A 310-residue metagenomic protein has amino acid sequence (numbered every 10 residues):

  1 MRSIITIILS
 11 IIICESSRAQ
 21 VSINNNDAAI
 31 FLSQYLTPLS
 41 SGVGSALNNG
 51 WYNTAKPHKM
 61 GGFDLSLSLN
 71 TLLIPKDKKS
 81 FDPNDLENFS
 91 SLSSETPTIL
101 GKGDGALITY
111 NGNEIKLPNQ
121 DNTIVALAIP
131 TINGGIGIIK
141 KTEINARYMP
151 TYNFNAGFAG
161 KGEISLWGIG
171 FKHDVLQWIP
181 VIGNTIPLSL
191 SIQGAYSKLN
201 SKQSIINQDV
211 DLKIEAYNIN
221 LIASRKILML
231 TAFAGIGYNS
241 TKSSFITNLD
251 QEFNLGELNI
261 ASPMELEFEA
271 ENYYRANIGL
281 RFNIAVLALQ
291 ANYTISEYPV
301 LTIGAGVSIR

Functional and structural regions predicted by a protein language model:
M1-I23: Bacterial Sec-dependent N-terminal signal peptides
V21-G42, T71-I108, N200-L287: Outer-membrane beta-barrel transmembrane domain signature
T54-G61, K76, L176-L190, L228-M229: Short loop/turn motifs that connect adjacent beta-strands in outer-membrane beta-barrel proteins
T54-K56, L67, I132-I138, I169-H173 (+5 more regions): Residues on the lipid-exposed face of transmembrane beta-strands in outer-membrane beta-barrel proteins
H58, G101, L107, E114-A156 (+3 more regions): Glycine- and aromatic-enriched membrane insertion/assembly motifs of diderm outer-membrane and organelle channel
K59-G61, V125-P130, K161-I169, D211-Y217 (+3 more regions): Residues that define the transmembrane beta-barrel architecture of outer-membrane proteins
L69-L73, Y148-F154, V175, G194-N200 (+5 more regions): Transmembrane beta-strands of outer-membrane beta-barrel pores
K141-I144, W178-V181, M229-A232, V286-Q290 (+1 more regions): Repeated loop/turn-to-beta-strand initiation elements of outer-membrane beta-barrel proteins
